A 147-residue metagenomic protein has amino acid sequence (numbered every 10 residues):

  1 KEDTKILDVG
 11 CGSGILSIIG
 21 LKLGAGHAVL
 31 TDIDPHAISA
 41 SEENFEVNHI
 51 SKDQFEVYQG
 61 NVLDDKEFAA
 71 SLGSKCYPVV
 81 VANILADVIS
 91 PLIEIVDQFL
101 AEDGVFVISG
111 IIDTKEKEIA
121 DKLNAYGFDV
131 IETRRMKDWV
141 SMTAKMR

Functional and structural regions predicted by a protein language model:
K1-V62: Conserved SAM/SAH cofactor-binding pocket of Class I
D32-H36, I84, I111: Short beta->alpha hinge that forms the Motif I/post-I loop of the SAM-binding pocket
K66-V79: A short acidic, Gly/Pro-enriched loop at the edge of an enzyme's catalytic core that lines a small-molecule cofactor
P78-S90: A short SAM/SAH-binding and catalytic strip from SAM-dependent methyltransferases
S90-V105: A short glycine-rich, Lys/Arg-flanked "PGG" loop and its adjoining helix->strand segment in the class I
D103-E116: ADP-ribose/adenylate-binding Rossmann-like module
T114-Y126: Short alpha-helix
D129-R147: Core SAM-dependent methyltransferase catalytic element
